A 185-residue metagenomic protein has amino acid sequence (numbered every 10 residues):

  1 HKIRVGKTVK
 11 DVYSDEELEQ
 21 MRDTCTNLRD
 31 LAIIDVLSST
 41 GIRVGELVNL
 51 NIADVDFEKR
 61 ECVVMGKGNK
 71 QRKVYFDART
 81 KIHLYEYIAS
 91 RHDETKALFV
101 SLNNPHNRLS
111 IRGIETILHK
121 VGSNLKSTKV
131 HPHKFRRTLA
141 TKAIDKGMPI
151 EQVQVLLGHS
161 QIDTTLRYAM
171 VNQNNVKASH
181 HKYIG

Functional and structural regions predicted by a protein language model:
H1-G185: Conserved catalytic core of the tyrosine transesterase superfamily
